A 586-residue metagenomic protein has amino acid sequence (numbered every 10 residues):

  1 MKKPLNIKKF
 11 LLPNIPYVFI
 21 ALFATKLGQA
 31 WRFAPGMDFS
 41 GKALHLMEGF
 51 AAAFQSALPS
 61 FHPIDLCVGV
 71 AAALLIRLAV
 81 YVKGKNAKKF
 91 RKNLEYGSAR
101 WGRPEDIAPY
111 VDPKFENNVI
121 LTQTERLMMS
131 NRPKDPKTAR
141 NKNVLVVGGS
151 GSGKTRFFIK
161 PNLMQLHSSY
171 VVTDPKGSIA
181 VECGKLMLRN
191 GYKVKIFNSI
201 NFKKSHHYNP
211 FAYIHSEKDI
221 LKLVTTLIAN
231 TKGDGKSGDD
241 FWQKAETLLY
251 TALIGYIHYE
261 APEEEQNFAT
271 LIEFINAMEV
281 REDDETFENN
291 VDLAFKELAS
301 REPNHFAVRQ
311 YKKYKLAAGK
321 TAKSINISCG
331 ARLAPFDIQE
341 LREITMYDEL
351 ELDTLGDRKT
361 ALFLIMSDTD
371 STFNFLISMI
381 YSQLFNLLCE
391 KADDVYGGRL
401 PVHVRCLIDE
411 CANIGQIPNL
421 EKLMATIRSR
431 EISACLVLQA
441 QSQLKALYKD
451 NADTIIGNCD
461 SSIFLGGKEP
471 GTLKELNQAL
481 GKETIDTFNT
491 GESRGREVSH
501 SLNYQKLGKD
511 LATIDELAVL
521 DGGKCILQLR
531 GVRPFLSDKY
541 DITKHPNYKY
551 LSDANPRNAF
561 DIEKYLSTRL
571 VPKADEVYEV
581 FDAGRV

Functional and structural regions predicted by a protein language model:
M1-S152, R156-I159, K203, K482 (+3 more regions): Basic- and hydrophobic-enriched, low-structure N-terminal and domain-boundary segments that flank ATP-binding catalytic
F23-Q29, K137-I432, L447, D515-K539 (+1 more regions): P-loop NTPase motor domains
A99, R126, K142-N143, R309 (+5 more regions): General secondary-structure edge motif
P109, F115, F375, C411 (+1 more regions): A short glycine-/small-residue-rich loop at the edge of a beta-strand within enzyme catalytic domains
F115-L121, F375-Q383, L476: Conserved long hydrophobic alpha-helices within structured protein cores
M128-P133, K232-F241, E263, D486-K506: Low-complexity, polar-biased intrinsically disordered regions enriched in Pro/Ser/Thr/Gly
M424-I526: Conserved ATP-driven motor cores of ASCE-family P-loop NTPases powering translocation/secretion/packaging/pilus
